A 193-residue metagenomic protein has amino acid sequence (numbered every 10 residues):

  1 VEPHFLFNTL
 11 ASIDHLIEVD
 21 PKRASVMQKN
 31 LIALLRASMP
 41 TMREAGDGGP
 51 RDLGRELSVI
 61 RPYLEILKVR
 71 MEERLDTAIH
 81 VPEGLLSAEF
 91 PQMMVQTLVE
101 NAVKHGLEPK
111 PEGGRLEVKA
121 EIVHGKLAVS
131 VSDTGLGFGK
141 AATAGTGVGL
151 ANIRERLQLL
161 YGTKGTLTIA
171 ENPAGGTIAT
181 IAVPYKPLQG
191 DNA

Functional and structural regions predicted by a protein language model:
V1-A170, A174-I178: Two-component histidine phosphotransfer core
G176-K186: Short C-terminal beta-strand
Y185-A193: Hydrophobic alpha-helices of bacterial signal-transduction systems
